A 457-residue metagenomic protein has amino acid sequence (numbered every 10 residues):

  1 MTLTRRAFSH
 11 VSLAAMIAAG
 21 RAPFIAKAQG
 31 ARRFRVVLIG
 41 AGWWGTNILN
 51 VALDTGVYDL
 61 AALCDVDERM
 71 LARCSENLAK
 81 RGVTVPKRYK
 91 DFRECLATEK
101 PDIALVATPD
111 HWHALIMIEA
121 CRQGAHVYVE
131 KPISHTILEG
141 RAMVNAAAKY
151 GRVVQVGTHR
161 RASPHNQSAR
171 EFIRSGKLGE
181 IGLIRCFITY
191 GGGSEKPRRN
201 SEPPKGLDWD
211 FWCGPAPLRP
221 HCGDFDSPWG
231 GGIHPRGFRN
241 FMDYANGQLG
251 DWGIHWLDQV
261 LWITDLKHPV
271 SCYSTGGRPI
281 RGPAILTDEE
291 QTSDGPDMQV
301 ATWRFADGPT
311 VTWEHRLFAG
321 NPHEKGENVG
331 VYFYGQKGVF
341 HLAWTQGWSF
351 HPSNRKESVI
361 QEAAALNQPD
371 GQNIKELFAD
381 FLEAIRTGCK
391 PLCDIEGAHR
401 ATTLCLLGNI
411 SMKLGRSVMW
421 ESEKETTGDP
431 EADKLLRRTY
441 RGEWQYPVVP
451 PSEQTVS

Functional and structural regions predicted by a protein language model:
M1-H126, L138-V153, E453-S457: N-terminal glycine-/serine-/threonine-rich beta1-alpha1-beta2 phosphate-ribose binding loop of Rossmann-like
V11, I48, M70, C74 (+7 more regions): Alpha-helical packing segments of well-folded alpha/beta enzyme cores
G30-A31, G82, A97-T98, R122 (+6 more regions): Extracellular/periplasmic catalytic domains that process cell-envelope and extracellular macromolecules
V36-L38, L60-C64, L105-V106, Y128-V129 (+8 more regions): Structural recognition of the beta-strand scaffold that forms the well-ordered cores of secreted hydrolase catalytic
A41, A162, G371-K375: Generic alpha-helical segment signature
D67-M70, Y89, P109-H113, I133-H135 (+5 more regions): Short, solvent-exposed turn/loop segments enriched in Gly/Ser/Thr/Pro and often Arg
H126-Y128, S134-G214: A contiguous active-site-proximal alpha/beta segment in oxidoreductase catalytic domains
S168, E180, R185-S457: Contiguous beta-strand/loop segments that form the cofactor/metal-binding neighborhood of enzyme cores
